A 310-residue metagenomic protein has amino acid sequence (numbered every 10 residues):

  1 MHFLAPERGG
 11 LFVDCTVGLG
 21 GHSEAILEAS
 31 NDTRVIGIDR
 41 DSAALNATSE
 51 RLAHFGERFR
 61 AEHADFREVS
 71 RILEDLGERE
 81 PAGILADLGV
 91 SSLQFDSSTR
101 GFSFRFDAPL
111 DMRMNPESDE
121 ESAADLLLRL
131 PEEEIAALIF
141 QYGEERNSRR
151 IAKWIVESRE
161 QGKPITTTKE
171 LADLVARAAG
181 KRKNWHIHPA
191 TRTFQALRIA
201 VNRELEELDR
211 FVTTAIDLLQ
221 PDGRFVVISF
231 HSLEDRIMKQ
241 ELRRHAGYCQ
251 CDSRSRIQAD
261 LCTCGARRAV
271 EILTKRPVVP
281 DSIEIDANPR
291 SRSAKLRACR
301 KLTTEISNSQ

Functional and structural regions predicted by a protein language model:
M1-Q310: S-adenosyl-L-methionine-dependent methyltransferase catalytic core, i.e., the SAM/SAH-binding region
